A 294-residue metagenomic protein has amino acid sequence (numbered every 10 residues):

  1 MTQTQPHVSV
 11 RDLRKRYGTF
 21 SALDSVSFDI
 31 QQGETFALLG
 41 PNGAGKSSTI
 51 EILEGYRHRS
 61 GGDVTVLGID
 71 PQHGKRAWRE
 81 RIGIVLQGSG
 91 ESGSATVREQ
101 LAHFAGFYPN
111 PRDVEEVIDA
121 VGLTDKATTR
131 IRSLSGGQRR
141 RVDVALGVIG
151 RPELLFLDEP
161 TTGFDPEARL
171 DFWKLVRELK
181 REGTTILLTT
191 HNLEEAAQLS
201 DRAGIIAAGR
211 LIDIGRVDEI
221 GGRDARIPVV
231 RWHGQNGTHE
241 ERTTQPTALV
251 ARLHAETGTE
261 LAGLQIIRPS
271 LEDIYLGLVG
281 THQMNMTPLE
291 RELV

Functional and structural regions predicted by a protein language model:
M1, S92, A105-G106, E241 (+1 more regions): A general boundary/transition motif marking the beginning of the first structured unit of a protein
M1-R14, H282-V294: ABC-family P-loop ATPase nucleotide-binding domain
Q3, G137, G221-A225: Short coil/turn motifs at beta-sheet boundaries
Q5-V10, K15-L188, L193-D201, I205-A207 (+1 more regions): ABC transporter nucleotide-binding domains
V217-V294: Short, charged/small-residue-rich alpha-helical element at the C-terminal edge of ABC transporter nucleotide-binding
